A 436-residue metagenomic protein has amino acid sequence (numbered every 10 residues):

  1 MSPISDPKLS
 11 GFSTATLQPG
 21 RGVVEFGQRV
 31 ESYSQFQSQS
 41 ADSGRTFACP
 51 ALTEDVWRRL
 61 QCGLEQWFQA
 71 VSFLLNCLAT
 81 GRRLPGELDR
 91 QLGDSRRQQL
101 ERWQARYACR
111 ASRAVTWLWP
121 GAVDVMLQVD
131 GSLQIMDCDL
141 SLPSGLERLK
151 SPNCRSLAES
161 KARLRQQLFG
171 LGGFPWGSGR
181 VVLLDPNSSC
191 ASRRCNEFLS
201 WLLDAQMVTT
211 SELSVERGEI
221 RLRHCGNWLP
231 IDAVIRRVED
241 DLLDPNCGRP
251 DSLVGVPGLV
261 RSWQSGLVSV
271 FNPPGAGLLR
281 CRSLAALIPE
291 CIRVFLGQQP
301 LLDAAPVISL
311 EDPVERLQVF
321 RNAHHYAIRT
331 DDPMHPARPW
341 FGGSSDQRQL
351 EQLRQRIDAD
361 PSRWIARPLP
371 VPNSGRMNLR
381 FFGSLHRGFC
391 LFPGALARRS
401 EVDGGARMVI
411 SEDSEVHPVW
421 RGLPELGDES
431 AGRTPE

Functional and structural regions predicted by a protein language model:
M1-E436: Preference for protein termini
